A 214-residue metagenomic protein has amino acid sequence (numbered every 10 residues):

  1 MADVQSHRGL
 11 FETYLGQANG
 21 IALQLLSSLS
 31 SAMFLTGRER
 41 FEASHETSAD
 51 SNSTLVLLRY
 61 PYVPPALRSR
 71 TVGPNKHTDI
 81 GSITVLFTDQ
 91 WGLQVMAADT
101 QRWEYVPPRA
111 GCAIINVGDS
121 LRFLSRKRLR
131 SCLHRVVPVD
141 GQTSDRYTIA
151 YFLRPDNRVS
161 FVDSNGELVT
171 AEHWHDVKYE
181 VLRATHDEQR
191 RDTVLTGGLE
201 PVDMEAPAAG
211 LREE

Functional and structural regions predicted by a protein language model:
M1-G9: Residues forming anionic-ligand binding surfaces in small-molecule and nucleic-acid pockets of primarily soluble enzymes
R8, E12, N19-E214: C-terminal flanking tails of non-heme Fe-dependent oxygenases
